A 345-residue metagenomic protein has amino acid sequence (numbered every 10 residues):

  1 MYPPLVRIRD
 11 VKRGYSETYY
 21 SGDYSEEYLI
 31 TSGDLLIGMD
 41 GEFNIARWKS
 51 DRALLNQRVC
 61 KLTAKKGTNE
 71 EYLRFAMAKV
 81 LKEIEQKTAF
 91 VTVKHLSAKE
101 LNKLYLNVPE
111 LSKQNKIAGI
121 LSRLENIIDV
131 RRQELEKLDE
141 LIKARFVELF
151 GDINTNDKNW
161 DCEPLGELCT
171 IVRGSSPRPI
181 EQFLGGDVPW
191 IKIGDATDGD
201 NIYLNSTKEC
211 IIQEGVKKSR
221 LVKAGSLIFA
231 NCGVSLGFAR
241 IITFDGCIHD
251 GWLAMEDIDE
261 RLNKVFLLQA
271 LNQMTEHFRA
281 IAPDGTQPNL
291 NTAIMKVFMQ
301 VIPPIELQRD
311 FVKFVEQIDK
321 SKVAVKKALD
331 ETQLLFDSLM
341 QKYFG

Functional and structural regions predicted by a protein language model:
M1, K158-D161, R178-G186, D284: Short coil/turn segments at secondary-structure boundaries
M1-S32, G166-I180, G194-A224: Sequence-specific dsDNA recognition surfaces
R7, E26-A78, K192-G194, E209-N272: A short beta-sheet element
R13, K103-S122, V130-S175, D187 (+3 more regions): Non-catalytic DNA-recognition/assembly elements of restriction-modification systems
D23-Y24, F90, D129, P177 (+3 more regions): Short, solvent-exposed loop/turn positions at domain surfaces that link secondary-structure elements or cap domain
M39, A53-C60, F90-S112, N231-C232 (+2 more regions): A short glycine-rich beta-alpha junction/loop motif
A46, K87-F90, I281-D284: Short amphipathic beta-strand starts and helix->beta connectors
K87, T275, K322-K326: Amphipathic alpha-helical oligomerization/scaffold segments
